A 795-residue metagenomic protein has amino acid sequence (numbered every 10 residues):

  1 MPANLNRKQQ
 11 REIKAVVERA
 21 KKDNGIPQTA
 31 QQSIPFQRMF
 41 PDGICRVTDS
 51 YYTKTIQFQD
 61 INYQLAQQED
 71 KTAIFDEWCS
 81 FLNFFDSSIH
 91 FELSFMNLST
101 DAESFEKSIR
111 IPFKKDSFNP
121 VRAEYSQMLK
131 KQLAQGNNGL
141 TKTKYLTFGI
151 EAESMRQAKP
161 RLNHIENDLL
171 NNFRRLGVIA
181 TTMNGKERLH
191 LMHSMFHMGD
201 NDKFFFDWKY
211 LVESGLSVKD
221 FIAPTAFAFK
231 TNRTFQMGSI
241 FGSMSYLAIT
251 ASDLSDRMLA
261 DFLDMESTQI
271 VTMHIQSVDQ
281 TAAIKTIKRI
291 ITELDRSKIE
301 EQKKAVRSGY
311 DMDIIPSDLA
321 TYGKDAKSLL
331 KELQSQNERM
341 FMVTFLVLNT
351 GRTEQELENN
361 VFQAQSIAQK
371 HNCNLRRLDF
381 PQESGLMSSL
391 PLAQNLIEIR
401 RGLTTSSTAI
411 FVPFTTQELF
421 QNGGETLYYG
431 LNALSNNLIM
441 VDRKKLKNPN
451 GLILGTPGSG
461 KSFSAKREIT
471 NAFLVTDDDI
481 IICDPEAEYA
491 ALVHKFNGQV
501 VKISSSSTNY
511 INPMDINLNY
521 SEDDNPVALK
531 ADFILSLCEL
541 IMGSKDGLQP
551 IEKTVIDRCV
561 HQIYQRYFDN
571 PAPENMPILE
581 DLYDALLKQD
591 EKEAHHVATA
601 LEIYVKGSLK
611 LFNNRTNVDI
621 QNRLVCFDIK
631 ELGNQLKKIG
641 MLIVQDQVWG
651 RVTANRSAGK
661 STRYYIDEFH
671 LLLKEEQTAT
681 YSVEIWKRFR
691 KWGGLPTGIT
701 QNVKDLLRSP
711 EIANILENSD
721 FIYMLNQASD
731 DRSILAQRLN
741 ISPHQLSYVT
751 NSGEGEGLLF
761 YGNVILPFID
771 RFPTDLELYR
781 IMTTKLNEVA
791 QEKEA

Functional and structural regions predicted by a protein language model:
P2-T416: Extended, folded cores of ATP/NTP-driven motor/assembly subunits in large transport and secretion machines
I61, Q68-S87, S94, L98 (+11 more regions): P-loop NTPase motor domains
I453: Hydrophobic anchor at the beta1->P-loop junction of P-loop NTPases
K461: Conserved lysine of the Walker
S464: Hydrophobic positions on the alpha1 helix immediately C-terminal to the Walker A/P-loop
N471-I481: Post-Walker A helix-loop "phosphate-sensing" segment adjacent to the P-loop in P-loop NTPases
N497-V501, E711-M724: A short helix-turn-beta junction within AAA+ P-loop NTPase domains corresponding to the substrate/partner-engaging
L739-E794: Conserved P-loop NTPase
